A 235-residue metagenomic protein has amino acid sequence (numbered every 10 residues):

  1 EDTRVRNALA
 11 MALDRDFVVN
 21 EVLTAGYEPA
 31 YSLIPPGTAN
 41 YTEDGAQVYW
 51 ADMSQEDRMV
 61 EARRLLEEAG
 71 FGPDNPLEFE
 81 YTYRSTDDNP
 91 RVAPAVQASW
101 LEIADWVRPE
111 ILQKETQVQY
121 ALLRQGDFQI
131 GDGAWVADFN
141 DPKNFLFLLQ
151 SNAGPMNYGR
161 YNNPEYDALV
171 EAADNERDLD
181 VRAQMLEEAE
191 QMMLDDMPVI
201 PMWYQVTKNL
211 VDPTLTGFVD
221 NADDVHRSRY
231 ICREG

Functional and structural regions predicted by a protein language model:
T3, M59-E80: Immediate post-signal peptide segment of exported/extracytoplasmic ligand-binding proteins
T3-N7, V19-V22, W50-E56, W106-R124 (+2 more regions): Extracytoplasmic/peripheral linker and loop segments enriched in polar/acidic and small residues with frequent Thr/Pro
P29-E68, T86-R91: Structural transition elements
P76-S85, P109-L112: Short, well-ordered beta-strand elements
S99, A104-V107, Q125-G133: Alpha-to-beta junction loops
K114, D132-W135: Short beta-strand and adjacent tight-turn residues that come in two discontinuous sequence segments and form the edges
N209-G235: Long beta-strand-rich cores associated with HINT superfamily self-processing modules
